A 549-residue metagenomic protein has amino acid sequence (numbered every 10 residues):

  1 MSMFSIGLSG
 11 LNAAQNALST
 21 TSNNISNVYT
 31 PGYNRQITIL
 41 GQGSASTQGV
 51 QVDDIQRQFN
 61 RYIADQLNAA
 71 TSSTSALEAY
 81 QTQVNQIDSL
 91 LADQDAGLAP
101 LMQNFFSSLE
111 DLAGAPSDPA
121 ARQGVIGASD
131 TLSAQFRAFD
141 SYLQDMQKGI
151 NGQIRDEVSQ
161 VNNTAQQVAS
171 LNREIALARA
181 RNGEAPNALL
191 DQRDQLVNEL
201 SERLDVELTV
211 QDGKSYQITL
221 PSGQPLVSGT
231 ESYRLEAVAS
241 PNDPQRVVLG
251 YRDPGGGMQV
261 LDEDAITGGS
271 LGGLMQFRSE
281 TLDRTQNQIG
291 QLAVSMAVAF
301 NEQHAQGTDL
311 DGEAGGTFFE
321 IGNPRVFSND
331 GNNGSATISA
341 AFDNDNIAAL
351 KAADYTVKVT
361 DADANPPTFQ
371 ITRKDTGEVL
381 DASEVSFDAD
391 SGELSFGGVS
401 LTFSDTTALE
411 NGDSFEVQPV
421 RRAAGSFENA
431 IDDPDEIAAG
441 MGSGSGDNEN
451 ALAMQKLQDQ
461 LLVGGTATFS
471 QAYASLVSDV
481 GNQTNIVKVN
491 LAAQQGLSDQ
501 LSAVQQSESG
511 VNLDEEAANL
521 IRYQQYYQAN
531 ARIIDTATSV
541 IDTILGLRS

Functional and structural regions predicted by a protein language model:
M1-S549: S/T-rich, low-complexity, solvent-exposed segments of bacterial secretion/appendage proteins
